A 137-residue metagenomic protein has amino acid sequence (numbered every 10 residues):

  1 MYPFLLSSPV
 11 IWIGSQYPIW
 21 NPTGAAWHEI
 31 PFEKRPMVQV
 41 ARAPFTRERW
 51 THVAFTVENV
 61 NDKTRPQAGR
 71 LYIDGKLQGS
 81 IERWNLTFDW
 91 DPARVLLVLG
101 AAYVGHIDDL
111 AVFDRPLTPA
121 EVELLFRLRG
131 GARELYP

Functional and structural regions predicted by a protein language model:
M1-P137: Extracellular glycan-associated modules
